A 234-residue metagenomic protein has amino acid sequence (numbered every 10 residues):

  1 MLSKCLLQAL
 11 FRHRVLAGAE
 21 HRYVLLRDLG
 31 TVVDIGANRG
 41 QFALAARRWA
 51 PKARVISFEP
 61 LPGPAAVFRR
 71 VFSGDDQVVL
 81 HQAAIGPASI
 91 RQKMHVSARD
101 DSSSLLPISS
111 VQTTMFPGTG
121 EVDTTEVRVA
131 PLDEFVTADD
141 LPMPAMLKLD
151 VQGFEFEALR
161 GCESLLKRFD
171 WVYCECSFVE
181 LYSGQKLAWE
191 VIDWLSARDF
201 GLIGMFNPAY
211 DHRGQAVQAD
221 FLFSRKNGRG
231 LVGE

Functional and structural regions predicted by a protein language model:
M1-E234: Phosphate/nucleotide-binding beta-alpha loop and adjacent structural elements of enzyme active sites
